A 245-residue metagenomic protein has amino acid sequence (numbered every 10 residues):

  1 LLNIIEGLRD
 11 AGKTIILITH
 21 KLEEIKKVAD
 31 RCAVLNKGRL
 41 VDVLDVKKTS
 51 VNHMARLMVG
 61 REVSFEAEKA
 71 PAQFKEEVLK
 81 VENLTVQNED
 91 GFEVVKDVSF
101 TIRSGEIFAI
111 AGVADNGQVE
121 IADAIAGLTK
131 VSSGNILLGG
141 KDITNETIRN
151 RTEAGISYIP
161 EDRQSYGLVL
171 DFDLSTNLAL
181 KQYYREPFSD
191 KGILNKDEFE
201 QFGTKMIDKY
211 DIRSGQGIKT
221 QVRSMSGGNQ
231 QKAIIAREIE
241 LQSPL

Functional and structural regions predicted by a protein language model:
L1-L245: Glycine-rich phosphate-binding loops of nucleotide-dependent enzymes
